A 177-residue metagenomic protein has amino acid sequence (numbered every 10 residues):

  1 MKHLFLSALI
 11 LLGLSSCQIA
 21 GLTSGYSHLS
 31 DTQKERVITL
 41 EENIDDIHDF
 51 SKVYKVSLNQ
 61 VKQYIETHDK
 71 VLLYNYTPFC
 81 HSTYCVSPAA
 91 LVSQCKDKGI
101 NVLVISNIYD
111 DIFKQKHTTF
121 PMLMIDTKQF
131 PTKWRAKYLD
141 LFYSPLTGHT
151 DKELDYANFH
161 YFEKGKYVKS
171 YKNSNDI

Functional and structural regions predicted by a protein language model:
M1-L4: Positively charged n-region of N-terminal signal peptides that target proteins for export
G13-S16: C-terminal motif of bacterial Sec signal peptides marking the signal peptidase cleavage site
Q18-G21: Bacterial signal peptide processing site
S27-D46: Post-signal peptide N-terminal segment of mature Sec-exported envelope proteins
K62-A90, L103: Short active-site neighborhood of thiol/selenol oxidoreductases, capturing the structured segment around
Y84-L123: Structural microenvironment flanking redox-active thiols in thiol-disulfide oxidoreductases
H117-E153: Short, internal strand/loop/helix patches that form the active-site neighborhood or redox-interaction surface
D155-S170: A short, hydrophobic beta-strand/beta-hairpin element that forms part of a small beta-sheet core
